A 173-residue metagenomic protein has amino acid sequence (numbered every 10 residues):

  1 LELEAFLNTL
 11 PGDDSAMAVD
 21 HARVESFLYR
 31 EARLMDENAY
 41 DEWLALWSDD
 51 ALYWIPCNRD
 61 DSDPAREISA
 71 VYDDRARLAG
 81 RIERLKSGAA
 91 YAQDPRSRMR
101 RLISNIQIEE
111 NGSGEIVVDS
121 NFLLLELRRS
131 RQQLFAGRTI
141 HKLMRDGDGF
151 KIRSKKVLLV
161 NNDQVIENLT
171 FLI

Functional and structural regions predicted by a protein language model:
L1-D49: Short, low-complexity N-terminal intrinsically disordered segments enriched in polar/charged residues
L1-T9, R100, Q107-I173: A beta-strand edge to alpha-helix "cap/lid" segment located at domain peripheries
A22-S26, S69, A76, L134: A generic "alpha-helical surface" signal
E31, W43, L78, V118 (+1 more regions): Hydrophobic pocket/interface hotspot
E31-R33, A89-R96, R128-S130: Short helix-to-loop capping/linker segments positioned immediately adjacent to catalytic or ligand/cofactor-binding
D49-V118: A solvent-exposed, acidic/Ser-Thr-rich amphipathic alpha-helical stretch
